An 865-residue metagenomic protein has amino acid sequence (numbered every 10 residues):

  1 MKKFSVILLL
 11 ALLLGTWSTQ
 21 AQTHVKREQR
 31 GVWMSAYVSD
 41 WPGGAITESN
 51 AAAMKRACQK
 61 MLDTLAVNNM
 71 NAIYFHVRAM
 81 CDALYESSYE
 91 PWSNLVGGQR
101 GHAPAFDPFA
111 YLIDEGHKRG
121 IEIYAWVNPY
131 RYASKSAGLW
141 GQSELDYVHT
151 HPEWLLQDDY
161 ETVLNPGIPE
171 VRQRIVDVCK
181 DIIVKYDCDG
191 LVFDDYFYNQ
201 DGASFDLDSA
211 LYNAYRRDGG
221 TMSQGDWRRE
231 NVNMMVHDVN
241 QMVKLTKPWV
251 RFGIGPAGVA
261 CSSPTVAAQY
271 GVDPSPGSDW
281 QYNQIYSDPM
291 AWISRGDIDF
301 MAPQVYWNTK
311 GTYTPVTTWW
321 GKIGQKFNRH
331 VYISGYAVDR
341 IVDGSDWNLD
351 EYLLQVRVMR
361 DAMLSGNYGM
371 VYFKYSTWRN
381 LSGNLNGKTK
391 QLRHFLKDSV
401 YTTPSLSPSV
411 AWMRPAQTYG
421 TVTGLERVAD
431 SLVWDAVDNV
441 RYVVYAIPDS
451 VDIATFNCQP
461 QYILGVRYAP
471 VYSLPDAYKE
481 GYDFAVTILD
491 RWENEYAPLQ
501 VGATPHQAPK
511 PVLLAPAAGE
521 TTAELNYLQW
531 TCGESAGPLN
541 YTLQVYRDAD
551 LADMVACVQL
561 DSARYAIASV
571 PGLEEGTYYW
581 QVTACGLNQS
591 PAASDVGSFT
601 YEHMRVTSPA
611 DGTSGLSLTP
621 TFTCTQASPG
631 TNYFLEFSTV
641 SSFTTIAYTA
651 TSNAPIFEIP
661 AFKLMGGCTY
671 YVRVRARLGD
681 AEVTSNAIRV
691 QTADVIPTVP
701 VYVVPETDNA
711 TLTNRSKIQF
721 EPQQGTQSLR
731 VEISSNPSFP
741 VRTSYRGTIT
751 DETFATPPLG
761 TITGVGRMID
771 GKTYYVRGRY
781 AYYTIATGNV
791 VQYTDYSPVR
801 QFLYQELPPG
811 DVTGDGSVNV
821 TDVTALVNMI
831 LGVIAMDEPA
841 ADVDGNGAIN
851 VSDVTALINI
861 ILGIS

Functional and structural regions predicted by a protein language model:
R27, S35-A53, Y130-D181, K185 (+1 more regions): Active-site-adjacent "subsite" loops/lids of carbohydrate-active enzymes
R56-D82: Catalytic domains of carbohydrate-active enzymes, especially glycoside hydrolases
E170, D177-V178, V184-K185, G190-F193 (+4 more regions): Active-site neighborhood of glycoside hydrolase catalytic domains
P289-M290, S294-G311, F327-M413: Substrate-binding cleft of secreted/luminal carbohydrate-active enzymes
S399-D438, E493-G533, D595-A627, A687-Q724 (+1 more regions): Pro/Thr/Ser/Gly-rich low-complexity, intrinsically disordered linker/stalk tracts
V443-K479, T542-L573, F634-M665, R730-I769: Recognizes extended acidic, P/S/T-rich segments that occur within or adjacent to Ig-like beta-sandwich modules
L474-N494, G572-L587, L664-L678, M768-T784: Beta-strand-rich modules
F802-S865: Cellulosome-associated attachment modules in secreted, modular CAZymes
